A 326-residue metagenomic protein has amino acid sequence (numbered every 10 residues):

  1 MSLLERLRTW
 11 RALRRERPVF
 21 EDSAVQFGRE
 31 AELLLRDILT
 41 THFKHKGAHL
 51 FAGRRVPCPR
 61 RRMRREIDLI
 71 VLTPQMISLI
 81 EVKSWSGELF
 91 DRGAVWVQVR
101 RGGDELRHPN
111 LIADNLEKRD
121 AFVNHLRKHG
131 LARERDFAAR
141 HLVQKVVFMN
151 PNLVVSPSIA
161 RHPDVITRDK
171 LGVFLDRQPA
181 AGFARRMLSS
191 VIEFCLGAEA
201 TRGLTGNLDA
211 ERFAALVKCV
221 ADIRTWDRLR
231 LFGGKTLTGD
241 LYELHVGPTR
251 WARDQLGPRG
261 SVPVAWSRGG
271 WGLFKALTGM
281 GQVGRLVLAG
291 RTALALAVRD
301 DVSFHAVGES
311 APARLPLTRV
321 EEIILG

Functional and structural regions predicted by a protein language model:
M1-R65, R101-G326: Surface-exposed interaction regions that form or flank ligand-binding interfaces
D68: Cell-envelope/extracellular polymer assembly enzymes that use nucleotide-activated donors
V71-Q98: Active-site beta-strand-loop-beta-strand hairpin of nuclease catalytic cores that positions key catalytic residues
